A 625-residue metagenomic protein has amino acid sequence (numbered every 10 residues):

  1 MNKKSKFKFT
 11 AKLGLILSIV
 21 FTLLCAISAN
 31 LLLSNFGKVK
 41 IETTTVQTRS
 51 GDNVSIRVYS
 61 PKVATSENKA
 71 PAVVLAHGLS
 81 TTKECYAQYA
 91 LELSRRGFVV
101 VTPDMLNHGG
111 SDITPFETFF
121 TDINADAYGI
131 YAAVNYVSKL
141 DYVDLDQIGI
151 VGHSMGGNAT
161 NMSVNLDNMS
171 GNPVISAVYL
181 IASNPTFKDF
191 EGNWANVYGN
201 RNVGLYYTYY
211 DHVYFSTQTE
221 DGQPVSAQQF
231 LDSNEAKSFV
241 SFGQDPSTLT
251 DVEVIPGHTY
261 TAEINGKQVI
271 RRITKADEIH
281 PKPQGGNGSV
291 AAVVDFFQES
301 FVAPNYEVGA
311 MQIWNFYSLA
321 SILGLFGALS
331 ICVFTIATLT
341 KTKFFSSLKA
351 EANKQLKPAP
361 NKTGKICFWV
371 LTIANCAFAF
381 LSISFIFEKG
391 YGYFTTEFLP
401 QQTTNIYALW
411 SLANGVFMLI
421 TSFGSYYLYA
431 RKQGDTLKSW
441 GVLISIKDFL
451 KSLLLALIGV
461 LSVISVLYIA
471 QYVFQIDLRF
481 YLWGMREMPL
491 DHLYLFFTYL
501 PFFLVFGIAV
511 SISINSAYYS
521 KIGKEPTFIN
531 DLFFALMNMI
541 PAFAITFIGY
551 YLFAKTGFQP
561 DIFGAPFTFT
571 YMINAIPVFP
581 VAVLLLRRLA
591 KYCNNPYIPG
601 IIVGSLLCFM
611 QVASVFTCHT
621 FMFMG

Functional and structural regions predicted by a protein language model:
M1-A11, Q355-T363: Short, Lys/Arg-rich N-terminal segment immediately upstream of the first membrane anchor
N2, W369-G625: Alpha-helical transmembrane segments of integral membrane proteins
K6-Q47, S55-R57: An N-terminal hydrophobic leader/cap segment in hydrolases
A11-F21, G324-A328, L371-A374, A413-F417: Hydrophobic H-region at the start of alpha-helical membrane spans
I27-L31, V333-K343, I469, I548 (+1 more regions): Structural signature of transmembrane alpha-helix termini at the membrane-water interface
K38-I313: Soluble extramembrane regions of membrane proteins in the secretory/endomembrane system
M311-L325: Juxtamembrane/start-of-transmembrane alpha-helix segments at the extracytoplasmic/lumenal side of membrane anchors
F326-I373: Juxtamembrane interface at the cytosolic side of transmembrane helices
